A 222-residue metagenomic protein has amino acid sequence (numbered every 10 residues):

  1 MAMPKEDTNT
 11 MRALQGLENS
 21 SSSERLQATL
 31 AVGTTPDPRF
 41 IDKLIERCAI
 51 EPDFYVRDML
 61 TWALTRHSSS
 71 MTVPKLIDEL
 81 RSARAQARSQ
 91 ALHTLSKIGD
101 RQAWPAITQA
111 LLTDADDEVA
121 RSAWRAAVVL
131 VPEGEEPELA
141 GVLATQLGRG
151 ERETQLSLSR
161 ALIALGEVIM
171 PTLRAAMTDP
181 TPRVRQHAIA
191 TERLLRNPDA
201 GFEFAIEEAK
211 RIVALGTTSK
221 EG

Functional and structural regions predicted by a protein language model:
A2-G16, T35-I50, S69-R81, D100-T113 (+3 more regions): Amphipathic alpha-helical scaffolding segments comprising HEAT/armadillo-like alpha-solenoid repeats
S20-S21, P52-D53, A83-A85, A115-D116 (+2 more regions): Short inter-helical turns and helix N-cap capping residues of alpha-solenoid HEAT/ARM repeat scaffolds
S23-A31, E46, F54-R66, Q90-H93: Non-membrane alpha-helical segments in proteins
A28, L60, A91, A123 (+2 more regions): Conserved hydrophobic register position within alpha-solenoid helical repeats
T61, A85, H93-K97, Q109 (+2 more regions): Alpha-helical adaptor scaffolds
R174-G222: Eukaryotic acidic, Ser/Thr-rich intrinsically disordered low-complexity regions
